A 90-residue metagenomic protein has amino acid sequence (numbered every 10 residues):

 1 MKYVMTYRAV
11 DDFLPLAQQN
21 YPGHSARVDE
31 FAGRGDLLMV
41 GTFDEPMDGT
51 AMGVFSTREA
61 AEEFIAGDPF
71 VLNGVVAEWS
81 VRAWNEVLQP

Functional and structural regions predicted by a protein language model:
M1-P90: Conserved, structured core segments of small domains
